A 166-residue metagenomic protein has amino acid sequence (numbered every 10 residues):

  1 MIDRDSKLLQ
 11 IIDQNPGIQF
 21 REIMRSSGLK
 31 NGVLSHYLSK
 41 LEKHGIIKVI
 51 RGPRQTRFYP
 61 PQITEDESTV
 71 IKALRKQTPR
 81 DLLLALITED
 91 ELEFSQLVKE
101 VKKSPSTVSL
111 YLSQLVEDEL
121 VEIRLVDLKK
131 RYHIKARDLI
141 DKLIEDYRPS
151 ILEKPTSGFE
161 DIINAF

Functional and structural regions predicted by a protein language model:
M1-I2, S6-Q14, R80-T88, P105 (+2 more regions): Long, low-complexity, charge-rich intrinsically disordered regions
M1-K7, R54-R80: Short alpha-helical segments that sit at the start of domains
N15-Q19, Q77, E89-E93: Short capping segments at the starts of secondary-structure elements
F20-R25, L29-S68: Long, low-complexity, charged/polar intrinsically disordered regions in eukaryotic proteins
E22-S26, Q96-V101: A short acidic, leucine-rich amphipathic alpha-helix
L29-K40, K102-E117: Short amphipathic alpha-helical interaction segments
